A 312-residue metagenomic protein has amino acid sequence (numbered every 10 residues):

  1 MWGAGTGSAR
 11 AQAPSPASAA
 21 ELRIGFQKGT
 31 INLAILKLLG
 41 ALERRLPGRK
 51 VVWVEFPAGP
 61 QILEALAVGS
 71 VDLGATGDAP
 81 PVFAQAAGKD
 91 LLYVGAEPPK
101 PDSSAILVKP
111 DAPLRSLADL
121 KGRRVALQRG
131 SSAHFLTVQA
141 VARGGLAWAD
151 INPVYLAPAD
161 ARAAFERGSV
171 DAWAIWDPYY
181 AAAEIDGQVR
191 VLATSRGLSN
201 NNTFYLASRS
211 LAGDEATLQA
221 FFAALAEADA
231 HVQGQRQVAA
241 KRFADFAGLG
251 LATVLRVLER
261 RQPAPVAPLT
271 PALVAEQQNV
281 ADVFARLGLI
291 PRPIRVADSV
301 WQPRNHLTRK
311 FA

Functional and structural regions predicted by a protein language model:
M1-S15: N-terminal twin-arginine translocation
A11-G144, P153-Y155, D171-I175, V191 (+1 more regions): Short, glycine-/small- and polar/acidic-enriched structural segments that line small-molecule recognition paths
G40, R44, E64, V68 (+13 more regions): Solvent-exposed, polar/charged alpha-helical surfaces in well-ordered, non-transmembrane soluble domains, broadly
P47, Q85, A142, I185 (+3 more regions): Short polybasic/polar patches that bind polyanions
A79, D150-V154, A159-F246: Pocket-lining segment of extracytoplasmic ligand-binding domains
E97-V108, E184-L211, F222-L225, R260-A264 (+1 more regions): Periplasmic-binding protein-like
G213-P291: Secondary-structure end/capping motifs
